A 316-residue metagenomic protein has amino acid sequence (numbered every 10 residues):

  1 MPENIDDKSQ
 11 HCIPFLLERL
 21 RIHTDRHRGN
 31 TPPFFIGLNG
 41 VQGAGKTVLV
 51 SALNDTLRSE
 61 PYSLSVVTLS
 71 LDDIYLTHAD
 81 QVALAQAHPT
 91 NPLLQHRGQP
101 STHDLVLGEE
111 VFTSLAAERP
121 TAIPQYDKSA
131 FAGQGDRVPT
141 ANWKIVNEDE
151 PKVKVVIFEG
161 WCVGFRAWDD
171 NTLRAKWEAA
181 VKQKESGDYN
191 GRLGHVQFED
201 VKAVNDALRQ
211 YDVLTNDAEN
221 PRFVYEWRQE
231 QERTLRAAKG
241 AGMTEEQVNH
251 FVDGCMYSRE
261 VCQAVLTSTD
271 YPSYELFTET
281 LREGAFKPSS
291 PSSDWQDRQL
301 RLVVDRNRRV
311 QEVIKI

Functional and structural regions predicted by a protein language model:
M1-G37, V41, S59, S63-L64: Extreme N-terminal, non-catalytic leader segments that precede Walker-type/kinase nucleotide-binding cores
F35-V41, V67-L71, V156-F158, N216 (+1 more regions): Extended hydrophobic secondary-structure segments that form protein cores and membrane-embedded regions
K46: Conserved lysine of the Walker
T56-Y62, P139-K152, Q210-V213: Short amphipathic alpha-helices and their capping/turn segments at secondary-structure boundaries
V67-S70, I74-F131: Conserved nucleotide-sensing/catalytic segment adjacent to the nucleotide-binding pocket in NTP-handling enzymes
E110-F165: Phosphate-binding/switch loop-helix module in NTP-utilizing enzymes
V155, W161-I316: Conserved NTP phosphate-binding and transfer environment spanning the P-loop NTPase/kinase superfamily
